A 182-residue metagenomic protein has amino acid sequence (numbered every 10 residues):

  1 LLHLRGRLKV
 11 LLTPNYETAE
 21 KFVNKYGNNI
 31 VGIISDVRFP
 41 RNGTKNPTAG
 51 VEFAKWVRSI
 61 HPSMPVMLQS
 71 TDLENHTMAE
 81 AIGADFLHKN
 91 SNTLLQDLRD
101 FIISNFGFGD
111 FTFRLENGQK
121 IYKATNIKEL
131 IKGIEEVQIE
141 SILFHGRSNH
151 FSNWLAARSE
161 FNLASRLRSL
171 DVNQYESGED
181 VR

Functional and structural regions predicted by a protein language model:
L2-G32, N42: Acidic, metal-coordinating helix/loop segments flanking the phosphotransfer/catalytic sites of two-component signaling
G6-N15, G43-N46, M67-T112, E116-Q119: Output/docking surface of receiver
E20-K21, R38-S63: Short amphipathic alpha-helix used as the core "switch/output" element in two-component signaling
N29-V31, I60-P65: His-Asp phosphorelay/catalytic-motif detector in bacterial-type signaling
I33-V37: Active-site T/S-Asp motif of two-component receiver
D110-F144, E179-R182: Membrane-interacting alpha-helical segments
S141-N173: Amphipathic alpha-helical packing elements
L170-R182: Charge-dense polyanion-binding interfaces
